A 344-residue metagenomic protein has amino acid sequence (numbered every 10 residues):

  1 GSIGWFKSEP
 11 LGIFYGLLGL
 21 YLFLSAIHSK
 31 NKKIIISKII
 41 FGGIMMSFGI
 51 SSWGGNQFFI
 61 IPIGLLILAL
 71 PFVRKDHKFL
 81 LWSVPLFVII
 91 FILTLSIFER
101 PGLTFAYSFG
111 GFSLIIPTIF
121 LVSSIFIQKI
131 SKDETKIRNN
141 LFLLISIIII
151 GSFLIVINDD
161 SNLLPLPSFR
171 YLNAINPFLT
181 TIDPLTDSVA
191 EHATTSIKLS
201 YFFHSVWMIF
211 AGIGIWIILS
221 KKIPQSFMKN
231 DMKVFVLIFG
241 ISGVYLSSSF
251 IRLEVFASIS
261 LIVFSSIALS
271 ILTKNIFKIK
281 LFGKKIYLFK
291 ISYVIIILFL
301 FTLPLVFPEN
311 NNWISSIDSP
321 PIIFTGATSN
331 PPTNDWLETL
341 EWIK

Functional and structural regions predicted by a protein language model:
G1-L11, G54-G55: Short acidic/glycine- and proline-prone juxtamembrane loop motifs at membrane-interface regions of multi-pass membrane
E9, L237, S242-K284: Hydrophobic/aromatic-rich transmembrane helices and adjacent perimembrane loops
L17-S37, M46, L65-F79: Membrane-interface transmembrane helices that cradle and orient dolichyl/undecaprenyl
I34-I35, D76-L86, Y107-L114, I130-I145 (+1 more regions): Membrane-interfacial entry segments at the cytosolic side of transmembrane helices
K38-G54, L68, I89-P101, I241-S247: Membrane-interface alpha helices of multi-pass inner-membrane proteins
N56-A69, F87, A106, G110-T118 (+1 more regions): Transmembrane-embedded, aromatic-rich helix segments that form part of the hydrophobic channel/pocket engaging
G110-F126, N140-K222, M232-K233: Alpha-helical transmembrane segments at the extracellular/periplasmic loop-to-helix junctions of multi-pass membrane
K284-K344: Extracytoplasmic
